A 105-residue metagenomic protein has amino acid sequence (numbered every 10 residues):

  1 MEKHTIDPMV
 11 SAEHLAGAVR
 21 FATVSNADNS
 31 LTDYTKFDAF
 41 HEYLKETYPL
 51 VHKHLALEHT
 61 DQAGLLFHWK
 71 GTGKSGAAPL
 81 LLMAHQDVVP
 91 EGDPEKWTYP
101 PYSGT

Functional and structural regions predicted by a protein language model:
M1-E2, D7-M9, H41, V51-H52 (+1 more regions): Short secondary-structure boundary micro-motifs
M1-L31, T35, G92-K96: N-terminal hydrophobic or amphipathic helices/low-complexity stretches enriched in small/hydrophobic/Pro/Gly
K3, D7, L66-W69, L80: Non-transmembrane, interaction-prone segments in cytosolic or luminal domains
E13-A16, E42, L80: Active-site-proximal helix/loop capping residues that flank conserved catalytic or ligand/cofactor
R20-A77, P101-G104: A non-catalytic alpha/beta surface segment that caps or lines the substrate-entry region of metallo-dependent hydrolase
A77-T105: Active-site metal-coordination/substrate-binding segment of hydrolases, especially metallo-dependent peptidases
